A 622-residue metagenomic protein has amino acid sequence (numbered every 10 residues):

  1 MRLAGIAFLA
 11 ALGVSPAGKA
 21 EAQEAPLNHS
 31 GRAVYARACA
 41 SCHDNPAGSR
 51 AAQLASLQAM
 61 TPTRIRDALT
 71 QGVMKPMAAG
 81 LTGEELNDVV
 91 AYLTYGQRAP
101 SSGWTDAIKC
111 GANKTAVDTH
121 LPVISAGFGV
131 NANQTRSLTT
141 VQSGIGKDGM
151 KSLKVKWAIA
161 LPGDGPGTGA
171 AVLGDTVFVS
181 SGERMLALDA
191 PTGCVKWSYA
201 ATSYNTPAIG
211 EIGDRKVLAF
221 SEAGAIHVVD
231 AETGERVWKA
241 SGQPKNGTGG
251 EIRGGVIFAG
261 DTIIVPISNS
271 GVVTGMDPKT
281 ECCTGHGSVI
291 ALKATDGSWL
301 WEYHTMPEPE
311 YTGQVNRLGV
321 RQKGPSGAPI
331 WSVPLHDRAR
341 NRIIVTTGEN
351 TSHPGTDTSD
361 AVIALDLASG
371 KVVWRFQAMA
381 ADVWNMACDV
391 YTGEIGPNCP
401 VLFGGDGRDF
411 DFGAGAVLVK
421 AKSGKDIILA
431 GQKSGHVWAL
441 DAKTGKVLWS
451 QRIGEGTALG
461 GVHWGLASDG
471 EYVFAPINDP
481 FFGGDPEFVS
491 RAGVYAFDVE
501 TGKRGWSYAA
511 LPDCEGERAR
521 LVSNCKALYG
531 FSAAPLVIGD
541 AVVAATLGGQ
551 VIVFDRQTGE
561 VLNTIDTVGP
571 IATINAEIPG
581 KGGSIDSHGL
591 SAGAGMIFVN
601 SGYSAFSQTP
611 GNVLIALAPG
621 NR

Functional and structural regions predicted by a protein language model:
G18-V34: Electrostatic cytochrome c docking/interface patches
E24, S41, A51-R98, R342: Extracytoplasmic electron-transfer domains, predominantly the class I c-type cytochrome c fold
A36, A40-S49, T70, T94-Y95 (+2 more regions): Detector for the c-type heme attachment site
T105-K156, T305, E310: Blade/loop signatures of beta-propeller domains
P122-V130, G163-R184, T202-H227, G249-E281 (+8 more regions): Repeat-blade elements of multi-bladed beta-propeller folds
D189-T192, D230-T233, K293-D296, L367-S369 (+4 more regions): Short loop/turn segments that connect beta-strands within beta-propeller blades
G285-S298, T358-K371, S490-G502, G611-R622: Beta-propeller blade signature
R452-H463, P512-Y529, V561-A592: Conserved blade-ending motifs and adjacent loop-strand segments that build the rim/top face of beta-propeller domains
